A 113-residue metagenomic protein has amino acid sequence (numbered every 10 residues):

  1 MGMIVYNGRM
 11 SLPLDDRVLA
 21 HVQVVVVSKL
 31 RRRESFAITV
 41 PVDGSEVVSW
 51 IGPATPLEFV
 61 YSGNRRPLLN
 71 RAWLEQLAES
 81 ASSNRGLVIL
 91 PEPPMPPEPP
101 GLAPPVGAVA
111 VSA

Functional and structural regions predicted by a protein language model:
M1-D15: Short, extreme N-terminal segment that most often corresponds to the first beta-strand
V5-N7, Q23, G44: Preference for short coil/turn "hinge" residues that link or interrupt alpha-helices
L12, E34-R66: Short, structured protein-protein interaction patches enriched in aromatics and acidic/basic residues, typified by
D16-V27: Charged, amphipathic alpha-helical segments
K29-R33: Soluble sensory domains of the PAS superfamily and closely related sensory modules
N64-A113: Mixed-charge, glycine-accented linear interaction segment located at domain edges/termini
